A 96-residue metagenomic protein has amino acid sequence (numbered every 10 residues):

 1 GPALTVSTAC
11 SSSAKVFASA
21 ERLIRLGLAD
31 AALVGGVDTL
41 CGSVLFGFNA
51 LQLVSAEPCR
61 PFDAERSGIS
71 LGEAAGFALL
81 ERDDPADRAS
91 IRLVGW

Functional and structural regions predicted by a protein language model:
G1-V6, S55-D63: Glycine/charged-rich beta-loop-alpha catalytic/anionic-binding loops adjacent to active sites
A3-G36, L71-D87: Active-site-proximal alpha-helical scaffold in enzymes
L28-A50, S55-C59, R66, W96: Acyl-CoA/ACP chain-elongation machinery
P58-W96: Condensing-enzyme catalytic core mediating Claisen C-C bond formation in acyl metabolism
